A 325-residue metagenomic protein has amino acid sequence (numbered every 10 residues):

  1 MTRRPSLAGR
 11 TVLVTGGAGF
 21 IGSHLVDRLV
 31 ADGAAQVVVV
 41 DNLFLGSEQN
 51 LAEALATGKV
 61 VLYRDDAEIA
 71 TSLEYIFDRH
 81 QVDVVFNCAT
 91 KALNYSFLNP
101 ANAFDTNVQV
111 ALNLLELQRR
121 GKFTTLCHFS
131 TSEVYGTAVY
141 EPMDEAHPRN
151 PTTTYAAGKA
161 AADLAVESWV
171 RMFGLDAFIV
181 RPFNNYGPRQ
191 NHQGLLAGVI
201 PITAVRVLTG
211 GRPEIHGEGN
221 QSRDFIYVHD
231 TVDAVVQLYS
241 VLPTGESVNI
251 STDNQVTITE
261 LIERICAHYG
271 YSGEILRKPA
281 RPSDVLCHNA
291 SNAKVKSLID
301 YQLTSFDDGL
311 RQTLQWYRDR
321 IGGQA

Functional and structural regions predicted by a protein language model:
M1-F183, W316: N-terminal Rossmann-like NAD(P)+-binding domain of SDR-like oxidoreductases, especially those catalyzing
T2-P5, D32, F306-A325: Amphipathic terminal alpha-helices
L25, V235-Y239, I262-I265, L310-Y317: Hydrophobic "lid"/C-terminal helical patch of Rossmann-like NAD(P)-dependent dehydrogenase/epimerase domains
Q36, K59-V61, D176-F178, E214 (+3 more regions): Conserved beta-strand segments of alpha/beta enzyme cores
S72, N113-L117, F225, D230-D233 (+1 more regions): Conserved mid-core alpha-helix of short-chain dehydrogenase/reductase
A160, N185-P201, T209-R212, H216 (+5 more regions): Glycine/proline-rich active-site loop of Rossmann-fold NAD(P)-dependent oxidoreductases
A161, A165, W169, V199 (+3 more regions): Hydrophobic alpha-helix immediately C-terminal to the catalytic Tyr-X-X-X-Lys motif of short-chain
V228, T259-E260, R281-Q302, D308-Q312: Conserved C-terminal active-site "lid" loop/helix of NAD(P)H-dependent oxidoreductases that clamps the redox cofactor
